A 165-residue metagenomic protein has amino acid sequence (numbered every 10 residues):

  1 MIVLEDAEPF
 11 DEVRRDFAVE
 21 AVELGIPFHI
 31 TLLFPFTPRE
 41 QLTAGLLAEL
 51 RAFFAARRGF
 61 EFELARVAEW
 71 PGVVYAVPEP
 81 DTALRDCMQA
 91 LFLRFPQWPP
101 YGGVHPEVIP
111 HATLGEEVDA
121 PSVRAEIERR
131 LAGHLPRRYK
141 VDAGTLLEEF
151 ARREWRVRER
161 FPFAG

Functional and structural regions predicted by a protein language model:
M1-E61, D81-A143, W155-G165: Basic, often amphipathic N-terminal segments
L64: Portal/gating segments that form or line small-molecule/metal binding sites
